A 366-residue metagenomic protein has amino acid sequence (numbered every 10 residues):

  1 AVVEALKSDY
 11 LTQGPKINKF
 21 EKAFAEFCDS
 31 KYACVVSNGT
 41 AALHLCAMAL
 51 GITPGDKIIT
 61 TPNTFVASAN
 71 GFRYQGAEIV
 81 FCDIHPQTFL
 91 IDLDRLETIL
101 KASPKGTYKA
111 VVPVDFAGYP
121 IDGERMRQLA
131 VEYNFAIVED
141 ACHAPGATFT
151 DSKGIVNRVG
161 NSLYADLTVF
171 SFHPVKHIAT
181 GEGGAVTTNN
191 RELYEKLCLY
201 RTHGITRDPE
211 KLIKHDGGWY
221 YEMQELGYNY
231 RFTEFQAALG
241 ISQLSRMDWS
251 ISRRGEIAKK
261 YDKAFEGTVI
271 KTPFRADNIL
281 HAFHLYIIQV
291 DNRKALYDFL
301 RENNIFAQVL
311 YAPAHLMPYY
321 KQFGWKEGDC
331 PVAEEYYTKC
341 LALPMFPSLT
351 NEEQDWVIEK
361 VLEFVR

Functional and structural regions predicted by a protein language model:
A1-Y10, P15, E222-Q224, P344: N-terminal "arm"/small-domain region of PLP-dependent enzymes with the aminotransferase-like
Y10-K57, G71-Q75, F81, S152: Phosphate-binding glycine-rich loop
I17-K22, S30-A33, D94, T98 (+7 more regions): PLP-dependent aminotransferase class I/II
C34, I59, V80, I137-V138 (+3 more regions): Structural detector of well-ordered beta-strand residues that form the stable sheet scaffold of enzyme domains
M48-E132, A136-D151: PLP-dependent aminotransferase-like
A136-V138, L167, C340-A342: Structural preference for beta-strand elements that scaffold enzyme active sites
E139-A179, E195, W219-M223: Conserved active-site segment immediately N-terminal to the catalytic lysine that forms the internal aldimine
F170-S171, G184-N189, I241: Short beta-strand-to-turn element immediately C-terminal to the catalytic PLP-Schiff-base lysine in fold type I
